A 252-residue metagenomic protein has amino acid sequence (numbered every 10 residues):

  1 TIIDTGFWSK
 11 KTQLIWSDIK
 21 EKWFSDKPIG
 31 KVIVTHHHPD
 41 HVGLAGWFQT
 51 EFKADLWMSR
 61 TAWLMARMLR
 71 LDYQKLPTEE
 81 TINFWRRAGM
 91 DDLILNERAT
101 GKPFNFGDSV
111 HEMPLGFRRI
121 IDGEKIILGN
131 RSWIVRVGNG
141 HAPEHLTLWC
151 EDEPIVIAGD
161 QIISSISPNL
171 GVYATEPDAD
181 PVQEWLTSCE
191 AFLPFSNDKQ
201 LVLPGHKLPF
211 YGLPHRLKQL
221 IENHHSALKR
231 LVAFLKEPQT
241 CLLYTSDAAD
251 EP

Functional and structural regions predicted by a protein language model:
I2-S9, F106-L115, S132-L228: Metallo-beta-lactamase
F7-Q13, S17-I127, P154, H215: Active-site HxH/HxHxD metal-binding segment of metal-dependent hydrolases
I15, E184, T245: Charged catalytic carboxylate motif
D18-W23, A191-F192, F234: A generic secondary-structure signal
T35-H41, H141, H145, H206 (+1 more regions): Histidine-centered divalent metal-coordination motifs
L228-K236: Hydrophobic residues on short alpha-helical segments
L235-L243: Short capping segments at the starts of secondary-structure elements
Y244-P252: Single conserved hydrophobic/aromatic residue that forms the stacking wall/gate of nucleotide- or nucleobase-binding
